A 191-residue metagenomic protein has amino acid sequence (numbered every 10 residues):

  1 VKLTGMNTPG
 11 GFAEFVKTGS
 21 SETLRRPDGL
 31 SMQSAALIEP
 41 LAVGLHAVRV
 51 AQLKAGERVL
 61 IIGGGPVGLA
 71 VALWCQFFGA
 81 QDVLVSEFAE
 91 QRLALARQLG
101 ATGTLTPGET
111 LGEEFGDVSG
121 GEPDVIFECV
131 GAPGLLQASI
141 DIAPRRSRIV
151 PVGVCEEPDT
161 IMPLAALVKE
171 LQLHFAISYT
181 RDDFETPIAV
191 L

Functional and structural regions predicted by a protein language model:
V1-T23: Glycine-rich phosphate/adenylate-binding loop and adjacent beta-alpha elements of nucleotide- or dinucleotide-binding
F12-A13, F88-L95, P158-P163: Short, glycine/polar-rich helix-capping loops at beta-to-alpha or helix-loop-helix junctions that flank or form
S21, L30-E109: Mid-domain Rossmann-like dinucleotide-binding core that forms the NAD(H)/NADP(H) cofactor-binding site
G56, E122-D124: Local beta-strand N-terminus motif with an aromatic residue
E57, S147-R148: Glycine-centered, small-residue-biased loops immediately flanking beta-strands in adenine/cofactor-binding cores
G116, G120, E156-L191: C-terminal substrate-binding/catalytic core of Rossmann-like NAD(P)-dependent dehydrogenases/reductases
F127, V150: N-terminal Rossmann-like NAD(P) cofactor-binding module of classical short-chain dehydrogenase/reductase
A143-R145: Helix-to-beta-strand junctions that scaffold the AdoMet/dcAdoMet cofactor pocket in Class I SAM-dependent enzymes
